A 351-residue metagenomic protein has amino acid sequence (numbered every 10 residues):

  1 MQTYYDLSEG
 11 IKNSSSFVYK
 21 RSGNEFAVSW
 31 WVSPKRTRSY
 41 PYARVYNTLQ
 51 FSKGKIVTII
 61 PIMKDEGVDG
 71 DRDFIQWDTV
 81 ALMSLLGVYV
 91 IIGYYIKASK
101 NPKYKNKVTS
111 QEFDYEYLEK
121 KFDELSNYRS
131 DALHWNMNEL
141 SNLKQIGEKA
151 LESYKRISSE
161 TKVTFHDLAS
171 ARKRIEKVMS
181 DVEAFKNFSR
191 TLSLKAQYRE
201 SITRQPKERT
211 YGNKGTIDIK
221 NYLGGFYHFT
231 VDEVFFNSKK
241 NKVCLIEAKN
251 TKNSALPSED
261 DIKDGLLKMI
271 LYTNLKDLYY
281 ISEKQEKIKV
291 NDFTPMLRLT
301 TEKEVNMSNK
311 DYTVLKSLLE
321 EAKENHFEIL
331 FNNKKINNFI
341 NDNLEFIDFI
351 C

Functional and structural regions predicted by a protein language model:
M1-R174, S180: Terminal, charged accessory segments of proteins
P34-Y40, G67, T203-K240: Active-site metal-binding core of divalent-cation-utilizing nuclease and nuclease-like domains
V108, K220-G224, A255-K263: Short, charged/polar micro-motifs that form catalytic or ligand-binding hotspots
F165-R204: Solvent-exposed, charged helical/coil patches that constitute nucleic-acid or partner-interaction surfaces
E233-F235, K242-A255: Conserved catalytic cores of phosphodiester-cleaving nucleases, focusing on short active-site segments
A255-I262, N274-N309: Nucleic-acid nuclease catalytic cores
K263-T273, N309-L318: Well-ordered, non-membrane alpha-helical segments in soluble/globular domains
S308-C351: Polybasic (Lys/Arg-rich)
